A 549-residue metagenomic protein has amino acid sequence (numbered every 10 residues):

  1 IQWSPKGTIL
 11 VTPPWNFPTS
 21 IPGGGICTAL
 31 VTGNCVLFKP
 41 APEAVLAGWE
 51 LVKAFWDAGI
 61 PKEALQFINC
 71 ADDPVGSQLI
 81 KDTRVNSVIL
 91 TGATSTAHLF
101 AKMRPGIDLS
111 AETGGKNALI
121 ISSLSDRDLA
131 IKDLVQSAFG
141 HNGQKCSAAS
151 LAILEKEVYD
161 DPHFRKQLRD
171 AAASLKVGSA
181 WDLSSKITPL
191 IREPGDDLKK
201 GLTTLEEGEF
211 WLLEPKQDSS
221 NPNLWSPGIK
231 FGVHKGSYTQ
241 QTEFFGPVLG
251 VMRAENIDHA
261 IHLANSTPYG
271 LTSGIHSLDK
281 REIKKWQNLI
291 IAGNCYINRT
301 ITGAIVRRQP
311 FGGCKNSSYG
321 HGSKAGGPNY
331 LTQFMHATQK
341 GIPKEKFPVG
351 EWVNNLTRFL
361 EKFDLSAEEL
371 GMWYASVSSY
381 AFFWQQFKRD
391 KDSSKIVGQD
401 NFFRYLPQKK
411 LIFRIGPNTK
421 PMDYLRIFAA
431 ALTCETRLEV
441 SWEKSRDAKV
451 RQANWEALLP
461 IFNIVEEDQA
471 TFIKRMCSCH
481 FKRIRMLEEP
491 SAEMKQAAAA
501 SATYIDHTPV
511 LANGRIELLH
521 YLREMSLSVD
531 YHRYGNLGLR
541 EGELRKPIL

Functional and structural regions predicted by a protein language model:
Q2-V52, Y405-A448: Substrate-binding/gating loop at the entrance of the active-site cleft, primarily in PLP-dependent aminotransferase-like
C27-L30, L79, L263, W286 (+2 more regions): Hydrophobic/aromatic ligand-binding patch that stacks against planar heteroaromatic rings of cofactors or nucleotides
G33, L65, V88, G115 (+6 more regions): Residue-level signal for inorganic ion chemistry
A54-I60, D82-T83, S87, T94-H234 (+10 more regions): ALDH superfamily catalytic-core signature
A64-T96: Active-site phosphate-binding strand-loop segment of PLP-dependent enzymes
S123, G250-E255, H276: A structural signal for short, well-ordered beta-strand elements
G140, D258, A264, R281-I291 (+3 more regions): Catalytic cores of nucleotide-enabled group-transfer and carboxylate-activating enzymes in metabolic and assembly-line
S185-K186, N221-S226, T242-V248, T267-L271: Conserved glycine-rich beta-strand-loop-beta hairpin in the small C-terminal domain of fold type I
